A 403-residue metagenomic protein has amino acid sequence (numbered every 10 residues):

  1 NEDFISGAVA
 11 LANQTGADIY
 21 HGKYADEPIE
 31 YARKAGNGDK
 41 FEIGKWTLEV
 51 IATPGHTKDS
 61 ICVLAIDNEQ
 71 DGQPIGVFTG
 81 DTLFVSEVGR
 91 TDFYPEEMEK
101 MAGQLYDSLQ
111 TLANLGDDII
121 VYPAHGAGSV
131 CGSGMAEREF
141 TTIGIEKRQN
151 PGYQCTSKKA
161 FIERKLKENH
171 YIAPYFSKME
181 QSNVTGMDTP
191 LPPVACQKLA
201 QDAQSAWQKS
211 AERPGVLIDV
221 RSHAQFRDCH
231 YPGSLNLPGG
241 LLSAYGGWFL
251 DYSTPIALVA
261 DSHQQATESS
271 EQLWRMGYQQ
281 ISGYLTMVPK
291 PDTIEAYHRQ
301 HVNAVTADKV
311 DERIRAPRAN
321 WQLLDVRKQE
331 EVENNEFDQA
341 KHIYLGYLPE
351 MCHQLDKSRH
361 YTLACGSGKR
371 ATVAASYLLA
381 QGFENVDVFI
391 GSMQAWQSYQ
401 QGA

Functional and structural regions predicted by a protein language model:
N1, I19-Y24, A52-G55, V77-G80 (+3 more regions): Active-site neighborhood of phospho(di)ester-bond hydrolases with catalytic His/Asp-centered motifs
N1-V50, I66, Q73-I75: Active-site HxH/HxHxD metal-binding segment of metal-dependent hydrolases
L11, T53-H56, V63, D81 (+5 more regions): Divalent metal-coordination and catalytic microenvironments
Y24-A25, T57, G76, T82 (+5 more regions): Active-site metal-binding loops of divalent metal-dependent hydrolases
Q70-D71, G76, V85, E99-V194: Divalent-metal (often Zn2+) His-rich catalytic cores of metallo-beta-lactamase-fold enzymes
G80, S86, A124, I218 (+1 more regions): Active-site flanking residues adjacent to catalytic metal/cofactor-binding acidic residues
R90, I145-Q181, T185-M187, P192 (+2 more regions): Rhodanese-like catalytic fold shared by cysteine-dependent sulfurtransferases and DSP/PTP-type phosphatases
P193-D202: A contiguous, basic/glycine-rich beta-loop/short-helix subdomain that forms a polymer-engagement track
